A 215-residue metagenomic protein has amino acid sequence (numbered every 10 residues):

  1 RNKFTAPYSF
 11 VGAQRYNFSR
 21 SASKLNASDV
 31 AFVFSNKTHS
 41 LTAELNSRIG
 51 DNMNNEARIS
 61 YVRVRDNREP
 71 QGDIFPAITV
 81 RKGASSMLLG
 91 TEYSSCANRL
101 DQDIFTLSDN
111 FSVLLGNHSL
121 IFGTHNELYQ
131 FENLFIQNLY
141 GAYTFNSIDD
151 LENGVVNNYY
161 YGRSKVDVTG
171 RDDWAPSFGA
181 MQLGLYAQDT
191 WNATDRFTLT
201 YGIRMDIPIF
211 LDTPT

Functional and structural regions predicted by a protein language model:
R1-Q188, F210-D212: Replace "related TpsB outer-membrane translocases also match" with "some related outer-membrane beta-barrels such as
W191: Extracellular/periplasmic metallocenter environments
R196, P214-T215: Short, intrinsically disordered, charge-balanced linker/junction segments flanking boundaries in proteins
T200-G202: Glycine-centered tight-turn and secondary-structure capping sites
D206: Active-site helix/loop module of the DD-peptidase/beta-lactamase fold, centered on the serine-lysine SxxK catalytic
